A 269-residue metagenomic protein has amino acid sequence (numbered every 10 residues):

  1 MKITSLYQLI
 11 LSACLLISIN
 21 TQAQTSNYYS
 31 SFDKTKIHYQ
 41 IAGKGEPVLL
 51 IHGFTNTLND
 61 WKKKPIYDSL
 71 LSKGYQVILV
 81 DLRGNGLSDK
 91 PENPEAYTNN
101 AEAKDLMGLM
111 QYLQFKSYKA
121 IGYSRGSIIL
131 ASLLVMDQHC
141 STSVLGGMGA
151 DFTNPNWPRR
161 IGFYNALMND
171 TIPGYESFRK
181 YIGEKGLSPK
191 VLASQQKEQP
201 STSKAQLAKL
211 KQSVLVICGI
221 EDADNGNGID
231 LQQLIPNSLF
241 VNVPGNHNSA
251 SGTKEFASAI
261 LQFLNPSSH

Functional and structural regions predicted by a protein language model:
E46-G53: Short beta-strand element of the alpha/beta-hydrolase
T55-Y67: The serine-hydrolase catalytic nucleophile loop
L70-D89: Conserved alpha/beta-hydrolase
N100-Y118: Conserved acidic catalytic loop of the alpha/beta-hydrolase fold
I128-V135, H139, S143-D170: Flexible "cap/lid" loop of the alpha/beta hydrolase fold
L210, V216-C218: Short beta-strand/loop motif that positions the catalytic acidic residue of the alpha/beta-hydrolase fold
I220-G245: Conserved loop-alpha-helix segment in the C-terminal half of the alpha/beta-hydrolase fold that carries the catalytic
V243-H269: Catalytic active-site module of serine/aspartate enzymes centered on a nucleophile-bearing elbow/loop
